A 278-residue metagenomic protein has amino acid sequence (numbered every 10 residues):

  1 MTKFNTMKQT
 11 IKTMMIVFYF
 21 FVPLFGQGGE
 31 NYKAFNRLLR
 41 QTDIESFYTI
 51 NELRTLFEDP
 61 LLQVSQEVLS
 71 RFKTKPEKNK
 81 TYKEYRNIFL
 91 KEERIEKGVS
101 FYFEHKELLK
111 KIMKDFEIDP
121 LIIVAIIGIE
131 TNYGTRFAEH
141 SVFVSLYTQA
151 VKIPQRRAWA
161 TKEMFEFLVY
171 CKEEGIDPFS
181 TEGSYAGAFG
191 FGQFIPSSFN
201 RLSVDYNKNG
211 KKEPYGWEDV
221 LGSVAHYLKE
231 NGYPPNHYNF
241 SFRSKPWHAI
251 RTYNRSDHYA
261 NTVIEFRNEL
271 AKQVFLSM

Functional and structural regions predicted by a protein language model:
K3-M7, K12, I16-T161, E166-E182 (+2 more regions): Cell-wall glycan-active module
Q193: Functionally critical loop-and-helix segments that line ligand-binding/catalytic clefts of soluble enzyme domains
